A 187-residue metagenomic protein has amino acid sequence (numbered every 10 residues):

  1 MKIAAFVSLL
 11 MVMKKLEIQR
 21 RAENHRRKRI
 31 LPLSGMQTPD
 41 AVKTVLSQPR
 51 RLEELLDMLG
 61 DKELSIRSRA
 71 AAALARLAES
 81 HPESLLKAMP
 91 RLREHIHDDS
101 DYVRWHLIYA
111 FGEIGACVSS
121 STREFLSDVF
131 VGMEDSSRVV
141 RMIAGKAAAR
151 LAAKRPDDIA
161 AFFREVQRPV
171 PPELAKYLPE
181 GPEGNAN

Functional and structural regions predicted by a protein language model:
L10-D57: N-terminal "cap/leader" segments of large eukaryotic alpha-helical scaffolds
K14-I18, F163-N187: Eukaryotic acidic, Ser/Thr-rich intrinsically disordered low-complexity regions
L16, L46-M58, P82-H95, S119-G132 (+1 more regions): Amphipathic alpha-helical scaffolding segments comprising HEAT/armadillo-like alpha-solenoid repeats
N24, G35-P39, E53, S68-A71 (+3 more regions): Alpha-solenoid HEAT/ARM repeat scaffold
G35, L64-S65, D101-Y102, S136-V139 (+1 more regions): Alpha-helix N-cap/helix-start positions at coil->helix boundaries
Q48-R76: A positional/architectural concept
A75, G112, A149-R150, E183: Structural signature of alpha-helical solenoid repeat scaffolds
